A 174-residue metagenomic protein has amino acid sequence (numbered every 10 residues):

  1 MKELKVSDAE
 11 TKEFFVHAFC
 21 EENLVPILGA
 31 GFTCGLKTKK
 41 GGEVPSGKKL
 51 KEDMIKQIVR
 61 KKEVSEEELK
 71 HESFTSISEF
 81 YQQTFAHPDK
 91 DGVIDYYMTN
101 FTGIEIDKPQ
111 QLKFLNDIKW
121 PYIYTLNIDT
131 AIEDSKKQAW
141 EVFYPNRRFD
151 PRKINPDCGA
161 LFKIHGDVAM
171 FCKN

Functional and structural regions predicted by a protein language model:
M1-N174: Conserved catalytic-core helix/loop/strand module for nucleotide-ribose chemistry
